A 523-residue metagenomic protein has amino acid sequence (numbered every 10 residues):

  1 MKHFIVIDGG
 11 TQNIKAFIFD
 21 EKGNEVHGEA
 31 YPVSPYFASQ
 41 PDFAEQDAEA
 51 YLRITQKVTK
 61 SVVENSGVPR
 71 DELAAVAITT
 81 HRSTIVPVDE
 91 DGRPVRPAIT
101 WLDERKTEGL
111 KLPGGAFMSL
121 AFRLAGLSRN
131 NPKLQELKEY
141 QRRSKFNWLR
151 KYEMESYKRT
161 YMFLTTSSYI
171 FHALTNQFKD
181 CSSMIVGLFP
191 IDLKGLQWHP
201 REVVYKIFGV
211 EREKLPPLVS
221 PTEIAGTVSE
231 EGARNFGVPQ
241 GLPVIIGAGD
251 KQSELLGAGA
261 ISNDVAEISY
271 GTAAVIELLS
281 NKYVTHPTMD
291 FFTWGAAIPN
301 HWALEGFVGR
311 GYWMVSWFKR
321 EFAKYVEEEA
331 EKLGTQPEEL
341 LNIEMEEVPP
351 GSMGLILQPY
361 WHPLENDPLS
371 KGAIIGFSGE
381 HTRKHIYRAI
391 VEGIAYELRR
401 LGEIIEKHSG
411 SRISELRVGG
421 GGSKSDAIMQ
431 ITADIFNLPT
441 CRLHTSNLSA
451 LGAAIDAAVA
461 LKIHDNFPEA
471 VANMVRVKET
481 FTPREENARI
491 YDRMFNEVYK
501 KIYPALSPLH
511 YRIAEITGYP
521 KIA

Functional and structural regions predicted by a protein language model:
M1-A30, F37, A74-L112, E155 (+3 more regions): Glycine/Thr-rich phosphate-binding loops that ligate phosphate moieties of nucleotide and other phosphorylated ligands
F37-F43: Short acidic, glycine/proline-rich loop/turn micro-motifs
D42, K57-K332, G518-I522: Glycine-rich phosphate-binding/catalytic subdomain of phosphoryl-transfer and nucleotide/sugar-phosphate-processing
F43-Q46, R442: A ubiquitous short alpha-helical element
A48-T55, V391: Phosphate/oxyanion-binding active-site loops and adjacent basic polyanion-contact surfaces
A48-Y51, K251, G271, I502 (+1 more regions): Active-site-adjacent loop/helix segments that line or gate small-molecule/cofactor pockets in enzymes
